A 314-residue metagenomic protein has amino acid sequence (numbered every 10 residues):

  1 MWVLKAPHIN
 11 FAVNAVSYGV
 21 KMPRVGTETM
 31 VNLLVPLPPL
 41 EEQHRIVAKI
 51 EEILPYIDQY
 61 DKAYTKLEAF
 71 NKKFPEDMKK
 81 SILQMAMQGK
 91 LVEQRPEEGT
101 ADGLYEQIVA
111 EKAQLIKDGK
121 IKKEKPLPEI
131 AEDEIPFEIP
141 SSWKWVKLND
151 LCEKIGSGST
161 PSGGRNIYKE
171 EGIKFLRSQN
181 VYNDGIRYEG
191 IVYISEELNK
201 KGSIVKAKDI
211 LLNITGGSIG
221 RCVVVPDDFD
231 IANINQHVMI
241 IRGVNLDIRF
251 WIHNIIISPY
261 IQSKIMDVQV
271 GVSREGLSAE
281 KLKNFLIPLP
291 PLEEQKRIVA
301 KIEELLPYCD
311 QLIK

Functional and structural regions predicted by a protein language model:
M1-I9, N14, Y18-M30, R177-S178 (+5 more regions): A short beta-sheet element
A15-S17, E93-G99, G119-A131, P161-E170 (+2 more regions): Short coil/turn segments at secondary-structure boundaries
V31-P38, I135-E138, M239-G243, K283-L289: Short, well-ordered beta-strand elements within core beta-sheets of diverse protein domains
N32-L33, W143, L176, C222 (+2 more regions): Structural signal for hydrophobic
H44, A63-T65, K80-S81, K90 (+5 more regions): Non-catalytic DNA-recognition/assembly elements of restriction-modification systems
L54-E97, A101-D102, A113, E304-K314: Short amphipathic coiled-coil heptad-repeat segments
E106-D150: Cys/His-rich finger/ribbon microdomains and the adjacent scaffold used for macromolecule binding/structural
E129-E134, N149-G164, Q179-A207: Sequence-specific dsDNA recognition surfaces
